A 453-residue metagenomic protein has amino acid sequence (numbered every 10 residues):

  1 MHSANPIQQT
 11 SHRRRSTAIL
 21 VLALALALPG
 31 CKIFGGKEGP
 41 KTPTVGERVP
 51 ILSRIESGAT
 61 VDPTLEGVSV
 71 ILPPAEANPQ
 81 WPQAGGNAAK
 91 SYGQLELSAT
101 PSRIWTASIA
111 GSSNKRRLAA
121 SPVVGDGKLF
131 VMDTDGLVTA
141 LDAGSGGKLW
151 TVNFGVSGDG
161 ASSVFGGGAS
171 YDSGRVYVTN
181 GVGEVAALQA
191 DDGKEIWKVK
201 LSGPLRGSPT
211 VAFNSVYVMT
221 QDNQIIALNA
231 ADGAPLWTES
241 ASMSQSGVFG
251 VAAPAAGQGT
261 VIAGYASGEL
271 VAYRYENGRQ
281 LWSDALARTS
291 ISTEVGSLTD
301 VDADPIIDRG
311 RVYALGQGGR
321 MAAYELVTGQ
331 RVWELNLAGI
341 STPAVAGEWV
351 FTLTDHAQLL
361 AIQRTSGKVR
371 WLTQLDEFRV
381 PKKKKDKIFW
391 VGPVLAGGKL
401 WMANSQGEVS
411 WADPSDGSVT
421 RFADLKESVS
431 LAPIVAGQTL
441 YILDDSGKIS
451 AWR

Functional and structural regions predicted by a protein language model:
A27-G30: C-terminal motif of bacterial Sec signal peptides marking the signal peptidase cleavage site
K32-G35: Bacterial signal peptide processing site
T42-V61, G67-I104: Blade/loop signatures of beta-propeller domains
N78-P79, D126-G127, S173-G174, F213-N214 (+5 more regions): Short coil/turn segments that connect the beta-strands within blades of beta-propeller domains
I104-V123, T151-S170, W197-A212, P235-Q258 (+5 more regions): Extracytoplasmic beta-rich repeat domains
D133-T134, N180, F213, T220-Q221 (+6 more regions): Structural signature of WD-repeat beta-propellers
T139, A186, I226, V271 (+4 more regions): WD40 beta-propeller blade core
D142-S145, Q189-D192, N229-G233, Y275-G278 (+3 more regions): Short loop/turn segments that connect beta-strands within beta-propeller blades
